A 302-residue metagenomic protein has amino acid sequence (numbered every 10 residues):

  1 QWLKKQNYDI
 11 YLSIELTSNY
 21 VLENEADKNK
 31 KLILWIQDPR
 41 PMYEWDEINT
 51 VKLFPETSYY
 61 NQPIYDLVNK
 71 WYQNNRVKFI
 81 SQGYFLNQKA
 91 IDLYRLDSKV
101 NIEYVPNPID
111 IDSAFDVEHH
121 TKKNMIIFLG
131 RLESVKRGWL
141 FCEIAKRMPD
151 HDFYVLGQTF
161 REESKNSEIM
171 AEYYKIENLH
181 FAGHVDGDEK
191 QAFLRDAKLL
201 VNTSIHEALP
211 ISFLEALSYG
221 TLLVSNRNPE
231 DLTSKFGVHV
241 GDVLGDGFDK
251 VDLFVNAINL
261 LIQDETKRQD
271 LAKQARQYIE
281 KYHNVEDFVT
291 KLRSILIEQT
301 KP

Functional and structural regions predicted by a protein language model:
S13-S18, I36: Short His-centered aromatic/hydrophobic patch
R40, F54-I80: Membrane-proximal helix-turn-helix segments that form the acceptor-binding/catalytic region of lipid-linked
E133-R147: A conserved mid-protein helix/loop that constitutes part of the nucleotide-sugar donor-binding site
D152-E168, F181-H184: Glycosyltransferase donor-sugar binding loop
I205: Aromatic "clamp/platform" in nucleotide-sugar-dependent glycosyltransferases that forms part of the donor/acceptor
L222-N226: Short hydrophobic beta-strand element within catalytic cores of glycosyltransferases and related nucleotide-activated
L232-N259: Change "using UDP/GDP/dTDP sugars" to "using nucleotide sugars
Q263-I297: A charged, aromatic-enriched C-terminal amphipathic alpha-helix characteristic of glycosyltransferases across folds
